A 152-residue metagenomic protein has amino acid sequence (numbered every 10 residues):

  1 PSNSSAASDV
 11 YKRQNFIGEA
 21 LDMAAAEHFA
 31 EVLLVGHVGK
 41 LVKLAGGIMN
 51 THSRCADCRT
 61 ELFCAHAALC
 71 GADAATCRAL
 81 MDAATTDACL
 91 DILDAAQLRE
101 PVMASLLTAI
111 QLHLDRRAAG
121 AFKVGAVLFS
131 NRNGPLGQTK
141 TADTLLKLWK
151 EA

Functional and structural regions predicted by a protein language model:
P1-A7, Y11: Single conserved hydrophobic/aromatic residue that forms the stacking wall/gate of nucleotide- or nucleobase-binding
S5, L44-G47, G137-T139: Short, well-ordered secondary-structure micro-motifs
D9-L21, N50-G71, L148-A152: Gly/Ser/Thr-rich active-site loops/lids in small-molecule metabolic enzymes that frequently grip phosphoryl groups
Q14-M23, M81-G120: Polyanion-binding loop/helix "lid" in catalytic or ligand-binding cores
A20-T51: Glycine-rich phosphate-binding loop
A26, A30-V35, C70-A83, E100-V102 (+1 more regions): Flexible, glycine/charged-enriched surface loops at secondary-structure junctions
S53, D57-M103: A mobile "lid/hinge" subdomain adjacent to the ATP/sugar-phosphate binding pocket shared across diverse ATP-dependent
M103, L107-A152: Extended hydrophobic packing segments that form well-structured cores
